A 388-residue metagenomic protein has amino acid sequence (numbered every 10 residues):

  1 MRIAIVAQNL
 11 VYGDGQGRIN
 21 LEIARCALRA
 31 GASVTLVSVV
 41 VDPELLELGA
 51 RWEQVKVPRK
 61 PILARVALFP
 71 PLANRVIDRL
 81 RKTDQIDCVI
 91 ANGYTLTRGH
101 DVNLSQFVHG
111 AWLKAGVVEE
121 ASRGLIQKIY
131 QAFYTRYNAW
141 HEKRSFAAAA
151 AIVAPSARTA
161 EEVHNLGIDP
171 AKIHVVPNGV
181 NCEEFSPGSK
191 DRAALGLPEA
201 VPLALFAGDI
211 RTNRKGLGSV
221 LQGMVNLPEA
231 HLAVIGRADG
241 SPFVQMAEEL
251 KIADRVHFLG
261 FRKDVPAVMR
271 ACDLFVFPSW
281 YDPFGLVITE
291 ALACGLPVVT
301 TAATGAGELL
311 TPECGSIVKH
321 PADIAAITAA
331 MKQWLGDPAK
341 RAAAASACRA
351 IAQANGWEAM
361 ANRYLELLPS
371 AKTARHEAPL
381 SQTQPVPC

Functional and structural regions predicted by a protein language model:
G17-E22, P202, F206, R211-N226: A conserved mid-protein helix/loop that constitutes part of the nucleotide-sugar donor-binding site
S33, P198-P202, L217-H257: A conserved nucleotide-sugar
H100-K143, E183: Acceptor-binding helix/loop patch of EC 2.4 sugar-transfer enzymes, predominantly nucleotide-sugar-dependent
K143-K172, V180-E184: A short, active-site helix/loop in glycosyltransferases that binds the activated sugar's phosphate group
S186-P198, K340, E377, S381: A short helix/loop element that forms part of the nucleotide-sugar donor recognition site in Leloir-type
F261, W280: Aromatic "clamp/platform" in nucleotide-sugar-dependent glycosyltransferases that forms part of the donor/acceptor
P297-T300: Short hydrophobic beta-strand element within catalytic cores of glycosyltransferases and related nucleotide-activated
P312, S316-I324, Q333-P338: Conserved acidic donor-binding segment of nucleotide-sugar-dependent glycosyltransferases
